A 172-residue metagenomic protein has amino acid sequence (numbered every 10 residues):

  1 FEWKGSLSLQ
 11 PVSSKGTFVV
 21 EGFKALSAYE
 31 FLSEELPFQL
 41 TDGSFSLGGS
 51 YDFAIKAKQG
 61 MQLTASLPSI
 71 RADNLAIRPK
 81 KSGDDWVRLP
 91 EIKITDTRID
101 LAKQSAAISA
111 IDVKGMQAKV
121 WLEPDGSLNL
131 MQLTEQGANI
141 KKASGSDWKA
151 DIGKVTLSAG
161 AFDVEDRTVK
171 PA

Functional and structural regions predicted by a protein language model:
F1-E2, A25: Extended interaction regions within the primary functional domain
E2-T17: Right-handed parallel beta-helix
L9, L36-L47, I55, G60-L67 (+1 more regions): Secondary-structure transition motifs
T17-V19, D112: Transmembrane beta-strands of outer-membrane beta-barrel proteins
G22-Y29: Short, proline-centered helix/strand-breaking motifs
F31-E34: Extracytoplasmic loops and strand-loop junctions of Gram-negative outer membrane beta-barrel proteins
